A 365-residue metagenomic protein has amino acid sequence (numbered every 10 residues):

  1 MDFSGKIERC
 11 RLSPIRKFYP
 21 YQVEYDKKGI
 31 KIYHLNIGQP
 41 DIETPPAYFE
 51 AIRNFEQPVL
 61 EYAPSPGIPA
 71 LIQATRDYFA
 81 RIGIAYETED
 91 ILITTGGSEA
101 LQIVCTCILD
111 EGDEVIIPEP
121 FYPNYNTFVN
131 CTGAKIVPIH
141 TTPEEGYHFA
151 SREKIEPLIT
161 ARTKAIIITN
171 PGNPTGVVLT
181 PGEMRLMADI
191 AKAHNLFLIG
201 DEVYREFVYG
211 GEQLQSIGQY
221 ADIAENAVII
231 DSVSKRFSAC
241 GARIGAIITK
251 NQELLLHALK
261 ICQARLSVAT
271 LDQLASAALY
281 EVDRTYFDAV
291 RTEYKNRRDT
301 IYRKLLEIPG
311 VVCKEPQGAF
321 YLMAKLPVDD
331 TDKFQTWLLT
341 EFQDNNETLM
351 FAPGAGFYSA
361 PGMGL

Functional and structural regions predicted by a protein language model:
F3, I7-S13, F18, V23-K31 (+4 more regions): PLP-dependent class I/II
P58-Y62: A short acidic, glycine-rich active-site loop that binds or catalyzes chemistry on phosphate/adenosine moieties
P66-G67: Short beta-strand to alpha-helix junction loop
